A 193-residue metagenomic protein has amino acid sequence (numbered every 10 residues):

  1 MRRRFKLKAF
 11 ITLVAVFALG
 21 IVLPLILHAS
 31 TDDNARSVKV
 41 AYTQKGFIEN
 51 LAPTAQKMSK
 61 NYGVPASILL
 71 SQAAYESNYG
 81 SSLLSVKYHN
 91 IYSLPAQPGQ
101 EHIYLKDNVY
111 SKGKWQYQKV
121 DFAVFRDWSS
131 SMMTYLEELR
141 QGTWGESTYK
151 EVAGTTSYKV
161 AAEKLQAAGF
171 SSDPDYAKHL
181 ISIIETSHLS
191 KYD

Functional and structural regions predicted by a protein language model:
M1-D193: Catalytic cores of secreted/periplasmic lytic hydrolases that degrade extracellular macromolecules
